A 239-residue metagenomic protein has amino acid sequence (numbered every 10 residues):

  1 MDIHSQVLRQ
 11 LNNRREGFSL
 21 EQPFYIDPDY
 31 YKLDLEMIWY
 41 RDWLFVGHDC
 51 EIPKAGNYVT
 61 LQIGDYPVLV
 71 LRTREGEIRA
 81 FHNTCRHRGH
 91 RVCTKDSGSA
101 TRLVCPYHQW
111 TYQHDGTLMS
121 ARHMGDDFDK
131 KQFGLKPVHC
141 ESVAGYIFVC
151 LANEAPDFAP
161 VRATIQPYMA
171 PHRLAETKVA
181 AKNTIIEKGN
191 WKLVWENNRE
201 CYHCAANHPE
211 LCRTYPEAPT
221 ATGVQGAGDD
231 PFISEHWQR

Functional and structural regions predicted by a protein language model:
V7-Q22, A175: Short, contiguous pre-domain boundary segments
L20-I63, V68: Non-catalytic accessory segments flanking enzyme active sites
D34, C140, V194: A residue-level signal for conserved active-site and pocket-lining positions in enzyme catalytic cores
W39-W43, H90, H203: Generic structural signal for secondary-structure transition and capping sites
E51-N153, A159-Y168: Rieske [2Fe-2S] iron-sulfur-binding domain
R72, N83, Y146-F148, A152-R239: C-terminal catalytic domain of Rieske-type non-heme iron oxygenases
